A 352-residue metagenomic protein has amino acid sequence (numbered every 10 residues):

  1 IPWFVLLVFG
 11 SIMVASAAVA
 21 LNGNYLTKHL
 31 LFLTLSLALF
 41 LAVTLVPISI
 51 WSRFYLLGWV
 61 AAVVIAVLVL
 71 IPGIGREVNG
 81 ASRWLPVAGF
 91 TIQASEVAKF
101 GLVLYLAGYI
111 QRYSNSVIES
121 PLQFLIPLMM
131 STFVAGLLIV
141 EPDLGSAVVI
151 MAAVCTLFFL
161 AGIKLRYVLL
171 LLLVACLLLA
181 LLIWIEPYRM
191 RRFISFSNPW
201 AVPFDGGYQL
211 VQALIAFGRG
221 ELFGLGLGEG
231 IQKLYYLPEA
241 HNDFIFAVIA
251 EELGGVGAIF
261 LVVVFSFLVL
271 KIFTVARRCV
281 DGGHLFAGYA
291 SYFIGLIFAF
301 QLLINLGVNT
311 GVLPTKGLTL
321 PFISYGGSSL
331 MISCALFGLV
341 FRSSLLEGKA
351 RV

Functional and structural regions predicted by a protein language model:
P2-Q209, A247-V308, A335-F337, V352: Hydrophobic alpha-helical transmembrane segments of multi-pass inner membrane proteins, especially in bacterial systems
V78, L85, V117, L222-F223 (+3 more regions): Short clusters of hydrophobic/aromatic residues that line enzyme substrate/ligand-binding pockets
A88-A98, V140-P142, E221-G226, L318-I332: Glycine/serine-rich anion-binding loops at beta->alpha junctions that coordinate negatively charged ligand groups
D143-V148, L225-G230, A240-N242, V312 (+2 more regions): Transmembrane helix boundary and interhelical junction motifs in multipass membrane proteins
V149-I150, G228-K233, V264, T310-T319 (+1 more regions): Re-entrant/interfacial helical elements at transmembrane boundaries that shape and gate the permeation pathway
G207-G228: Extracytosolic (periplasmic/ER-lumenal) interhelical loops and adjacent juxtamembrane/interface segments of multi-pass
E221-L253, A276-G283: Long extracytoplasmic/lumenal interhelical loops at the membrane interface of multi-pass membrane proteins
G311-G348, V352: Transmembrane alpha-helices of multi-pass inner-membrane enzymes
